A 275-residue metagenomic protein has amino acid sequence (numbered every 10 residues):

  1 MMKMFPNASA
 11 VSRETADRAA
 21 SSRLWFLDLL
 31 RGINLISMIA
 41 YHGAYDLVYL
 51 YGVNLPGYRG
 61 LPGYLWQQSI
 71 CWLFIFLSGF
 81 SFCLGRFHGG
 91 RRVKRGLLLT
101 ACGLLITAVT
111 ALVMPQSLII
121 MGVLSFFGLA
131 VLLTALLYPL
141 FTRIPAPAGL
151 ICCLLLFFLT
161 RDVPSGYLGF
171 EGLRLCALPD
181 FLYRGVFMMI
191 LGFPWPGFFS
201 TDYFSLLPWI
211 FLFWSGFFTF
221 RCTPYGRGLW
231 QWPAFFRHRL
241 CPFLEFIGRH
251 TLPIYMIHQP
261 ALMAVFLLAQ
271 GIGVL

Functional and structural regions predicted by a protein language model:
M2-L275: Alpha-helical transmembrane segments and their immediate juxtamembrane cytosolic regions
